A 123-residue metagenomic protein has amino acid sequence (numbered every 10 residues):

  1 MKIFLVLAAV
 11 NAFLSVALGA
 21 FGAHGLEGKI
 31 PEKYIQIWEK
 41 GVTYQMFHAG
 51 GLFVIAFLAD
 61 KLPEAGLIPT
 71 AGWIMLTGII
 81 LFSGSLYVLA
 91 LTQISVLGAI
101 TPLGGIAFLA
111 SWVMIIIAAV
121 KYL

Functional and structural regions predicted by a protein language model:
M1-L123: Polytopic transmembrane helical bundles with strong interfacial aromatic enrichment
